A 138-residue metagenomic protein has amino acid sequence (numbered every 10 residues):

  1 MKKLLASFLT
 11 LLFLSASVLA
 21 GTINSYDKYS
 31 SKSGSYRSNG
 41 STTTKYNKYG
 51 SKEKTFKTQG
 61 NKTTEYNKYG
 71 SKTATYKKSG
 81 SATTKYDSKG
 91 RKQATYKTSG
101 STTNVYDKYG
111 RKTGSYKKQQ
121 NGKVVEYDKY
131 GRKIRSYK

Functional and structural regions predicted by a protein language model:
M1-L4: Positively charged n-region of N-terminal signal peptides that target proteins for export
A6-S7, T95: General helical structural elements
S7-S15: Bacterial N-terminal signal peptides
A16-A20: Sec/Tat signal peptide C-region and signal peptidase I cleavage site
G21-K138: Repetitive, compositionally biased segments used for assembly/scaffolding
